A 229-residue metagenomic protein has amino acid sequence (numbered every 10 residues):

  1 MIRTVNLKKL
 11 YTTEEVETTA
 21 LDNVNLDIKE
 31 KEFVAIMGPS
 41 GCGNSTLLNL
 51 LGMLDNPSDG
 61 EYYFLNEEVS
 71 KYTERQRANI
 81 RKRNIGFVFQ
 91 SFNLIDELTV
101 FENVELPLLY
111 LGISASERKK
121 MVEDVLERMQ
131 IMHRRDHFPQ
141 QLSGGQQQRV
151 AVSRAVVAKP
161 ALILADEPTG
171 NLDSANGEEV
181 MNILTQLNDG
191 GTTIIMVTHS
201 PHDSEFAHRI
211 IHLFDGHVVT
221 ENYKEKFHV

Functional and structural regions predicted by a protein language model:
I2-I210: ABC family nucleotide-binding domain
R209, H217-V229: Conserved beta-strand-loop-alpha-helix hinge in the C-terminal portion of ABC ATPase nucleotide-binding domains
F214: A cytosolic small-molecule/anion-sensing beta-strand core signal
